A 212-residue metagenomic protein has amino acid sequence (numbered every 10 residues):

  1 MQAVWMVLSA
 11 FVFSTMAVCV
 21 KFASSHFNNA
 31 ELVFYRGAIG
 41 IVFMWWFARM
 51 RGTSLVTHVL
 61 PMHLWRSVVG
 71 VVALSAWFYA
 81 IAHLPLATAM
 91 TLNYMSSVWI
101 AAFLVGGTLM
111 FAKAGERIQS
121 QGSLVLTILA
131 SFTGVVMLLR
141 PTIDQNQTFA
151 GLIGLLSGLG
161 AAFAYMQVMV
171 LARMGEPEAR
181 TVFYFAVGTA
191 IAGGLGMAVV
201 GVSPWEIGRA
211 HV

Functional and structural regions predicted by a protein language model:
M1-S9, R49, T53-F78, F149-S157 (+1 more regions): Loop-to-transmembrane-helix transition segments
A10-T15, W45, S67, V71-S75 (+4 more regions): Hydrophobic/small/kink-forming positions within alpha-helical transmembrane segments of polytopic membrane proteins
F11-I39, F163-G188: Juxtamembrane helix-loop-helix junctions in multi-pass membrane proteins
S25-E31, A76-Y94, E176-A179: Structural motif at transmembrane-helix junctions in multi-pass transporters
G40-V59, F132-Q145, T189-R209: Membrane-interface helix-cap regions at the ends of transmembrane helices in multi-pass membrane proteins
M44, T142-G201: Transmembrane alpha-helical segments that form core, pore/gating elements of small-molecule transporters/exporters
Y79, S96-S123: C-terminal transmembrane-helix exit sites in multi-pass transporters
A102-V105, S120-R140: Hydrophobic transmembrane alpha-helices of multi-pass small-molecule transport proteins
